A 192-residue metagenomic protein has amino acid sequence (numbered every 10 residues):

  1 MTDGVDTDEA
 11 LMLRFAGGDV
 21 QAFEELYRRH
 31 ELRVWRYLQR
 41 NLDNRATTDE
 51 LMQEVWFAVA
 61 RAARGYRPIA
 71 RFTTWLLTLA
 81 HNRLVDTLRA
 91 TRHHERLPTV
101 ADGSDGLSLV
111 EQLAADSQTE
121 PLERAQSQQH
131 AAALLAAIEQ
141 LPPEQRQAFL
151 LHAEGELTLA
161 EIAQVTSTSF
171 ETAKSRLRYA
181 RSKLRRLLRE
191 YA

Functional and structural regions predicted by a protein language model:
T2-D3, A16-E25, W35-E54, F170 (+1 more regions): Short, charged helix-capping/linker segments at alpha-helix termini
G4-V5, H94-R124: Internal acidic/polar
A16-G17, R40-R45, E54-R71, A90-R92: Sigma70-family region 2
Y27-R45, A62, I138, K183 (+1 more regions): Amphipathic, Lys/Arg- and hydrophobic-enriched alpha-helical face
L38, R89-R92, L141, R146 (+1 more regions): Short, Lys/Arg-enriched C-terminal cap helix and immediately downstream tail that follows
E50-F57, A70-N82: Structural recognition of an alpha-helix C-terminal capping motif at a helix-to-coil junction
R61-P68, T78-T99, S127: Arg/Lys-rich amphipathic alpha helix in sigma70-family domain 2
A132-T172: Helix-turn-helix DNA-binding module
